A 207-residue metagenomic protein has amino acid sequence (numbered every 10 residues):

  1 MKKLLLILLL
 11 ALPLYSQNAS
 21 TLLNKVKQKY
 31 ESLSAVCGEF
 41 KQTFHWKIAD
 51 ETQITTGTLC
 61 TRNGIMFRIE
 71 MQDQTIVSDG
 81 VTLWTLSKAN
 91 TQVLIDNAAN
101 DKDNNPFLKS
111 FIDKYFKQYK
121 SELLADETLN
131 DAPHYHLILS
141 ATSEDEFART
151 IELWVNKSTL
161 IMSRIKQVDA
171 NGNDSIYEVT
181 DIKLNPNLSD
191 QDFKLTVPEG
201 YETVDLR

Functional and structural regions predicted by a protein language model:
L4-P13: Sec-dependent N-terminal signal peptides
L12-T52, I65-M66, V197-R207: N-terminal leader/targeting segments and the immediate start of mature chains
S20-L23, G38, I112-L123, Y177: A short, amphipathic edge element
K41-K47, E70, L86, S140-T142 (+1 more regions): A generic structural motif
T56-N105, A170, S175-I176: An acidic-aromatic
A98-P133: Flexible, surface-exposed loop/linker segments and immediately adjacent secondary-structure boundaries
Y119-E199, V204-L206: Gly/Pro-enriched, hydrophobic low-complexity segments that function as extracytoplasmic propeptides/linkers
